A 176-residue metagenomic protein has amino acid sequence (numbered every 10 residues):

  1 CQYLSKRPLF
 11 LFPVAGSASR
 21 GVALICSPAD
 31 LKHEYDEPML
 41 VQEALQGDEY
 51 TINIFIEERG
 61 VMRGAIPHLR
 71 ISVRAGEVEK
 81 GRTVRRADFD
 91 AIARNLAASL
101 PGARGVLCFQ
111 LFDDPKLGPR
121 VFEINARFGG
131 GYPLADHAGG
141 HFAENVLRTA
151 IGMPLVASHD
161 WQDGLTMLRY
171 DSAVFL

Functional and structural regions predicted by a protein language model:
C1-S5: Glycine-/Pro-rich loop/turn segments that contact NAD(P) or position catalytic residues in Rossmann-like domains
K6-P8, P38: A general structural motif
P8-P28: Conserved anion/nucleotide-ligand pocket segment
P13, E43, I66, E123 (+1 more regions): Pocket-edge structural micro-motifs
A15, Q46, A126: Short, glycine/acidic-enriched loop or turn micro-motifs at the edges of active sites
A18, E49, G129: Conserved protein kinase catalytic core
G21-G102, C108-R120: Phosphate-binding site of ATP-dependent enzymes
A87-L176: ATP-dependent carboxylate activation and anion-phosphoryl transfer catalytic cores that bind Mg-ATP to form
